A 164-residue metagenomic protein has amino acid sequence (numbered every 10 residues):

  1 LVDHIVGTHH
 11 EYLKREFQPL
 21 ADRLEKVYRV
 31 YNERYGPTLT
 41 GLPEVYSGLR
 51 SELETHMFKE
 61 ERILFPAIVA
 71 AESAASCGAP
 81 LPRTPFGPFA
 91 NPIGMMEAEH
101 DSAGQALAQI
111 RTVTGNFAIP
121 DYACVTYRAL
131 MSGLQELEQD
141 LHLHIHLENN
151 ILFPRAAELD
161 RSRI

Functional and structural regions predicted by a protein language model:
L1-I164: Small-residue-biased structural context
